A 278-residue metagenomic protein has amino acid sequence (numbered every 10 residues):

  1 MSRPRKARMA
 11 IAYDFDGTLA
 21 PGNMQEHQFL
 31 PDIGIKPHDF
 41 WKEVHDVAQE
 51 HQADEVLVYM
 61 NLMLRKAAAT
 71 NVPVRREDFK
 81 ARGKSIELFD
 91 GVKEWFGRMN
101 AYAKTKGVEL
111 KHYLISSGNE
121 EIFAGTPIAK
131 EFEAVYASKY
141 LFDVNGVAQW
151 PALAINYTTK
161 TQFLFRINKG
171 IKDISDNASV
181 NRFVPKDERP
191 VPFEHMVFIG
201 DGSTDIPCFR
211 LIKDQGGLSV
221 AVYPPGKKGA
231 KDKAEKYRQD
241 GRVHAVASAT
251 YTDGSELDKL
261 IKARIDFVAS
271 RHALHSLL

Functional and structural regions predicted by a protein language model:
M1-R3, V180-N181: Short secondary-structure boundary micro-motifs
S2-V144, Y237, V243-A245: Alpha-helical substrate-recognition element adjacent to the catalytic core
K84-Y113, S117-L278: C-terminal cap/substrate-recognition subdomain and adjoining C-terminal extension of metal-dependent phosphatase-like
